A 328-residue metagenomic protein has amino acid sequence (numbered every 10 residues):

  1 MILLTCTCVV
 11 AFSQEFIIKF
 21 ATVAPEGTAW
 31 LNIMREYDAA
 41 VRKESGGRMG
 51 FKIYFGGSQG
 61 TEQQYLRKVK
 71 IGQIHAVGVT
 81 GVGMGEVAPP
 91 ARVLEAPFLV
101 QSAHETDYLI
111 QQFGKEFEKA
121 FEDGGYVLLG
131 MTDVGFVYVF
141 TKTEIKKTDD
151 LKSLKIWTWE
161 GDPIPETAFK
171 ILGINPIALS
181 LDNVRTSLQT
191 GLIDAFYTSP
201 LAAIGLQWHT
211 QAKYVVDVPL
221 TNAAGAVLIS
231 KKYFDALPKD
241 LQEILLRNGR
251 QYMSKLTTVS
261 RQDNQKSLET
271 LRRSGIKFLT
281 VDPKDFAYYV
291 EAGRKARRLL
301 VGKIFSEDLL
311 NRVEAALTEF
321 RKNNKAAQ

Functional and structural regions predicted by a protein language model:
M1-T7: Sec-dependent N-terminal signal peptides
T7-S13: Sec/Tat signal peptide C-region and signal peptidase I cleavage site
S13-E105, F113, F117, F121-Q328: N-terminal secretory/targeting leader peptides
